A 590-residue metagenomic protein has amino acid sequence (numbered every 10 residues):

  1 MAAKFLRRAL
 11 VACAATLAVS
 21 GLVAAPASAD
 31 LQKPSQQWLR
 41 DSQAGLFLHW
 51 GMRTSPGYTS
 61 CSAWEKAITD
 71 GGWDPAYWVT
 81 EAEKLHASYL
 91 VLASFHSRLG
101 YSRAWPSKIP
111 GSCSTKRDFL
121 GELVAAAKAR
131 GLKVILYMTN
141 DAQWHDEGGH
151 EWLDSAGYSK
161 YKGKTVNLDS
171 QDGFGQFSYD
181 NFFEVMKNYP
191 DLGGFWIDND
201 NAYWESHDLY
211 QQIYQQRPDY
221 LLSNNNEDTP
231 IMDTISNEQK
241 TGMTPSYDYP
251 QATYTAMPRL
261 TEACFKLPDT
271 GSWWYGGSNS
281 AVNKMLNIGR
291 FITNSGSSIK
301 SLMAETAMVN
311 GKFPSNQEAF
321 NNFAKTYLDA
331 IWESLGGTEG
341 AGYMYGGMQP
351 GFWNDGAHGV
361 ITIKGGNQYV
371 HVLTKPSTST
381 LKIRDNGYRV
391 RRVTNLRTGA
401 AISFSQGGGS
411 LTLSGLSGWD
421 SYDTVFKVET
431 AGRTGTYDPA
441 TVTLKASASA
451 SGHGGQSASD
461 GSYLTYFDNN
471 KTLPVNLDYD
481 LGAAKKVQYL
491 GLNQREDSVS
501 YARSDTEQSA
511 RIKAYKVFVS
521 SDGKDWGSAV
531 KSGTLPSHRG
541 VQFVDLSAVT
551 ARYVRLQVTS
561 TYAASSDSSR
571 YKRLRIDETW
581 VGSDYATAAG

Functional and structural regions predicted by a protein language model:
M1-A29: Secretory targeting and sorting signals
D30-I299, M303-F323, Y327, W332 (+4 more regions): Glycan-processing catalytic domains of CAZymes
A324, G435-D460: Predominantly extracellular/luminal regions of secreted and cell-surface proteins, especially disulfide-bonded
G359-I361, T398-G409: Extracellular/luminal ectodomains and secreted, surface-exposed scaffolds of diverse proteins
I361-G366, T374-G387, T430-Y437, S459-A529 (+1 more regions): Aromatic, loop-rich ligand-recognition surfaces of beta-strand-rich domains
R384-G399: Solvent-exposed beta-hairpin/edge-strand motifs
R397-F404, K524-K531: Surface-exposed loop/edge segments in extracytoplasmic proteins
G407-T436, R552-V554: C-terminal beta-strand-rich structural cap/linker in extracellular carbohydrate-active enzymes
